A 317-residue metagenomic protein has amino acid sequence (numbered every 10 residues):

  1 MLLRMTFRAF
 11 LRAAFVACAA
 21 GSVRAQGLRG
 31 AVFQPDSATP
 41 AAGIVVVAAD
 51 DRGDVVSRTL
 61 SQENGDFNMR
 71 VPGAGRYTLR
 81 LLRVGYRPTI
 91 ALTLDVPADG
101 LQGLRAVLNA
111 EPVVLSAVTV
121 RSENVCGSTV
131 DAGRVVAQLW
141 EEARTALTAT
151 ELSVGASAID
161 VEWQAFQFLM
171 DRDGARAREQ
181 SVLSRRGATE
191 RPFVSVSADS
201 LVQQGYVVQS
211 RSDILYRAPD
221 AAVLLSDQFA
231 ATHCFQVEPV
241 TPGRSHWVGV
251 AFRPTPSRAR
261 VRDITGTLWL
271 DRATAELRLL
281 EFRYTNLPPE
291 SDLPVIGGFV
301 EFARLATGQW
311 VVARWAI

Functional and structural regions predicted by a protein language model:
V23-F33, V114-A117: A short, Gly/Thr-enriched small/hydrophobic beta-strand-prone motif that recurs across taxa
A31-A41: Structural motif
A41-A42, N68-R76, V84: Short Pro-Gly-centered beta-turn/loop motif in secreted/extracellular proteins
I44-D50, L79, L94, V120: Hydrophobic beta-strand segments
D51-D66: Short, acidic Ser/Thr/Gly-rich low-complexity loop/linker segments typical of extracellular and cell-surface proteins
R52-D54, R76, R80-T93: A short, solvent-exposed loop/turn motif at the edges and junctions of modular extracellular/periplasmic domains
D95-S122: Extracellular beta-sheet/turn segments enriched in Thr/Pro/Gly and aliphatic residues
V113, A117-T265, N286-P289: Structured extracytoplasmic
